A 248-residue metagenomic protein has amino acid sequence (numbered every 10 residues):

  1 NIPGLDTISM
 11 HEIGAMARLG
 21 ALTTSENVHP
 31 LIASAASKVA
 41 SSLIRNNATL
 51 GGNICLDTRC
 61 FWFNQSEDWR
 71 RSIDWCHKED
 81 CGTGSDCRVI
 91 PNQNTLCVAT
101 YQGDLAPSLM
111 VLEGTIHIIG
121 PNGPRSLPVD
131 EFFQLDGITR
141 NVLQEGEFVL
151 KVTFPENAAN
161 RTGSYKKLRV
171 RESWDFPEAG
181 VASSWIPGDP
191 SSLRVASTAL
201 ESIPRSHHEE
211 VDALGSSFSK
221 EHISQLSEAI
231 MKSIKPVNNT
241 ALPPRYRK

Functional and structural regions predicted by a protein language model:
N1-K248: C-terminal structural segment of proteins
